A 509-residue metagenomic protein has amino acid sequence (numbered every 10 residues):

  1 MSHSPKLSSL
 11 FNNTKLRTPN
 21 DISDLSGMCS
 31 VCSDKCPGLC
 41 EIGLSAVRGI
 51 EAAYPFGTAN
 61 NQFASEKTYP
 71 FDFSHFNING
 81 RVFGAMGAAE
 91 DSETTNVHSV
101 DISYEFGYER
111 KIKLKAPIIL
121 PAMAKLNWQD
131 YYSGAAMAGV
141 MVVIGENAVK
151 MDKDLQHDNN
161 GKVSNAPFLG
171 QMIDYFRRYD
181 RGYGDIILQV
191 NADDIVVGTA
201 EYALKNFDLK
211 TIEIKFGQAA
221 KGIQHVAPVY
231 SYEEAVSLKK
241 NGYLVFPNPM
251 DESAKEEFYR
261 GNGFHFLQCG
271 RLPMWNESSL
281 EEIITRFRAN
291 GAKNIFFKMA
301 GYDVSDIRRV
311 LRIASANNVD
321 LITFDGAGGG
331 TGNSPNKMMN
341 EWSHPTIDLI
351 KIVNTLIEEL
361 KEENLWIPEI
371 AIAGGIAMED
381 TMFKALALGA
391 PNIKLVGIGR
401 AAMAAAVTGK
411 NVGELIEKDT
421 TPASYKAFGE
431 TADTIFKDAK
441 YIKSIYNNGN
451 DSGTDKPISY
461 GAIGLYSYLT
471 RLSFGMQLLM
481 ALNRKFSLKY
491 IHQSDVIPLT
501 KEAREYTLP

Functional and structural regions predicted by a protein language model:
M1-A116, N127-A136, M141, K153-L155 (+5 more regions): Conserved, well-structured core domains of diverse proteins
P19-R48, E363, T408-G409, E414 (+2 more regions): Cysteine-cluster motifs in flexible loop/terminal segments that predominantly coordinate metals
I102-E105, K153-D193, P391, K418-I442 (+1 more regions): A structural-propensity feature for long, helix-poor, extended segments
I119, V143, I187-Q189, E213-K215 (+5 more regions): Structured core elements
P121-L126: Glycine-rich phosphate/pyrophosphate-binding beta-alpha loops
Q129-A314: Active-site-facing alpha/beta catalytic cores
Y259-K443: Glycine-rich phosphate/ribose-binding loops and adjacent secondary-structure elements that form binding surfaces
G475-T500: Amphipathic alpha-helical packing elements
